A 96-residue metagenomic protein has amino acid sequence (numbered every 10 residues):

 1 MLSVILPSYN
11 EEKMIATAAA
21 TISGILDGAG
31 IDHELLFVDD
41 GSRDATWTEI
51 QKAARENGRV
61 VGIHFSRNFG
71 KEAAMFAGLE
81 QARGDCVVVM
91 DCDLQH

Functional and structural regions predicted by a protein language model:
M1-H96: Structured catalytic core of nucleotide-sugar glycosyltransferases
